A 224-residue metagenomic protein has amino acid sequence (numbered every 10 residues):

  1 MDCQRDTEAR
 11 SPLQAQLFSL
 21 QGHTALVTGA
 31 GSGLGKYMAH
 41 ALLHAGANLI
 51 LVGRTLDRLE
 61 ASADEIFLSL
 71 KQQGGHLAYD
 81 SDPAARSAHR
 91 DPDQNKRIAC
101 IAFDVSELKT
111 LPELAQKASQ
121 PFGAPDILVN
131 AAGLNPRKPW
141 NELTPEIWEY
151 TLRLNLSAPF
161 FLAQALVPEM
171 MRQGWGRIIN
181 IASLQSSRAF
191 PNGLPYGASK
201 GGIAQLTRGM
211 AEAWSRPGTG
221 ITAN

Functional and structural regions predicted by a protein language model:
T24, G31-S32: Conserved glycine-rich cofactor-binding loop
A47-S62: Conserved glycine-rich Rossmann-like NAD(P)H-binding loop of the short-chain dehydrogenase/reductase
P139-W140, T144-L152, I178: Substrate-binding pocket helix/loop in short-chain dehydrogenase/reductase
W140-N141, R188-L194: Active-site loop immediately N-terminal to the catalytic Tyr-X3-Lys motif of short-chain dehydrogenase/reductase
A163, S199, T207: Active-site helix of classical SDR
P168, E212-R216: Alpha-helical segment proximal to the catalytic Tyr-Lys
S183: Residue(s) in the substrate-gating loop at a strand-loop-helix junction that position the organic substrate next
